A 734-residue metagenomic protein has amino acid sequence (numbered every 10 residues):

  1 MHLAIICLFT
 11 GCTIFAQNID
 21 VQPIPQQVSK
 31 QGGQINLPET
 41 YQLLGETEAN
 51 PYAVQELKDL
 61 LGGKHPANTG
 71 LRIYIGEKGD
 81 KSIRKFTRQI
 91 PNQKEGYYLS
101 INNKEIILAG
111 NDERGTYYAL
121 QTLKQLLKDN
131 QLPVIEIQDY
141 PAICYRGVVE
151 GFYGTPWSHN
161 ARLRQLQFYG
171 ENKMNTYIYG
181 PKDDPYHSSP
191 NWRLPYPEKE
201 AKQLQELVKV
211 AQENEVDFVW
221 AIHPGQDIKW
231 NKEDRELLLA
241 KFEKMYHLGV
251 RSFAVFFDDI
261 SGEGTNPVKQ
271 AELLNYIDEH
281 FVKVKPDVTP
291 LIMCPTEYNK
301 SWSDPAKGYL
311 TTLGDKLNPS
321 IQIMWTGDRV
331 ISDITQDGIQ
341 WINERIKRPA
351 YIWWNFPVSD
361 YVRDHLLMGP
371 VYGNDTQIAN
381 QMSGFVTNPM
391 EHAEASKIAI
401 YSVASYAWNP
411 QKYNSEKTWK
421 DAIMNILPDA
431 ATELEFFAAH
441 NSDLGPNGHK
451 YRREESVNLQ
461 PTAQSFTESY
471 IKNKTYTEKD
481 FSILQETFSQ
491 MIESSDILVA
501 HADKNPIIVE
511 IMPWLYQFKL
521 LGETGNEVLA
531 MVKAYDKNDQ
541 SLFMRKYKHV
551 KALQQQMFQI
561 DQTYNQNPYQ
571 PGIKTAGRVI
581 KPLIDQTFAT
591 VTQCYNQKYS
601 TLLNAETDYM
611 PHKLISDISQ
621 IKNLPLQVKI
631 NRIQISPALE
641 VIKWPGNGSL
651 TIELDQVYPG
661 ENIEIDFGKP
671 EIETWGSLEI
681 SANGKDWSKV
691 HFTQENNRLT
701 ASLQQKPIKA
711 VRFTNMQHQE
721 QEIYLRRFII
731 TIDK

Functional and structural regions predicted by a protein language model:
M1-D20: Bacterial Sec-dependent N-terminal signal peptides
I14-N103, D129-I137: Acidic, contiguous N-terminal accessory segments
V21-I24, S29-Q31, Y276-D304, Y309-L614 (+2 more regions): Substrate-binding groove of N-acetylhexosamine-processing glycoside hydrolases
T87, P91-L237, K241, H247-R251 (+1 more regions): Feature activates predominantly on carbohydrate-active enzymes
K241-P267, T289-Y298: Active-site groove signature of glycoside hydrolases
I580-Q586, T592-G660, D666-G676, G684 (+2 more regions): Disordered, acidic Ser/Thr/Pro-rich linker "stalks" and the adjacent N-terminal cap of the next globular domain
K685-Q704: Extracellular carbohydrate recognition and processing domains and analogous Trp-centered ligand-binding platforms
F713-E720: Short beta-strand-plus-loop segments that form exposed binding edges in beta-rich domains
